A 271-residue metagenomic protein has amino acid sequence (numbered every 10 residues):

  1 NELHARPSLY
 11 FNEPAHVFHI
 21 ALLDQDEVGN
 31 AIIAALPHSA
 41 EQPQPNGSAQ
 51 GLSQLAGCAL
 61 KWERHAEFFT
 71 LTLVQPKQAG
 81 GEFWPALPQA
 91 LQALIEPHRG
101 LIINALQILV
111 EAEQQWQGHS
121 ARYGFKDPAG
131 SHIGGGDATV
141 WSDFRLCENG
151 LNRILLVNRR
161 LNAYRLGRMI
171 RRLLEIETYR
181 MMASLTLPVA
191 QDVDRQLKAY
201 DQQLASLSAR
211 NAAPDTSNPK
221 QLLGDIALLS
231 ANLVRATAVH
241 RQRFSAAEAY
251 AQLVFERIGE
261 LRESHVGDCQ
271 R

Functional and structural regions predicted by a protein language model:
N1-L109: N-terminal pre-transmembrane cytosolic regions of membrane proteins
H19-A21, R153-L155, A246, F255: Structured core elements
E41-S48, L151-R160, L253: Short, mixed-charge, low-aromatic patches
E63, V74-A231: Extended alpha-helical interaction modules
L228-R271: Membrane-associated alpha-helical segments
